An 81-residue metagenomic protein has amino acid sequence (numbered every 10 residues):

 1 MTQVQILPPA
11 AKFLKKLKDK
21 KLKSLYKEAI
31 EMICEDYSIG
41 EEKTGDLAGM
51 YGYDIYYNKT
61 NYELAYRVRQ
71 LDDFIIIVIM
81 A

Functional and structural regions predicted by a protein language model:
M1-A29: Arg/Lys-rich, positively charged N-terminal/basic patches that mediate binding to nucleic acids
T2, Y51-Y53, L64: Residue-level detector of beta-strand structural context in well-folded domains
K16-D19, E35, L71: Secondary-structure boundary motif
E31-N58: A short, surface-exposed loop/turn module that caps and links secondary-structure elements
Y57-A81: Enriched for short, Lys/Arg-rich terminal
